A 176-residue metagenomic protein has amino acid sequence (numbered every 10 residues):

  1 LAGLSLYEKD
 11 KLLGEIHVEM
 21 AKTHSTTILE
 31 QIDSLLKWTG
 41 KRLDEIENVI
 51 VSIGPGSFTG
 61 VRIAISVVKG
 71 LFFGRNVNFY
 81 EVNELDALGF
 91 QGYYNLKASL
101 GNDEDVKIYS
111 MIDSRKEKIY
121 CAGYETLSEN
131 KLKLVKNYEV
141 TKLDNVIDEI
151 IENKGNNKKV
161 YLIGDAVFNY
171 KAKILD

Functional and structural regions predicted by a protein language model:
L1-I53: N-terminal beta-alpha supersecondary unit
A21-K22, S57-F58, K136: A generic secondary-structure micro-motif detector that highlights 1-2 residue hydrophobic/ambivalent hotspots embedded
I32, V67-L71, L88-G92: Buried hydrophobic packing segments
L35-T39, G74, G92: Stable alpha-helical structural segments in soluble proteins, enriched in small hydrophobic residues
V51-E84: DPxDG-like acidic metal-binding loop motif
N78-D176: Surface "functional belts" at beta-alpha junctions
